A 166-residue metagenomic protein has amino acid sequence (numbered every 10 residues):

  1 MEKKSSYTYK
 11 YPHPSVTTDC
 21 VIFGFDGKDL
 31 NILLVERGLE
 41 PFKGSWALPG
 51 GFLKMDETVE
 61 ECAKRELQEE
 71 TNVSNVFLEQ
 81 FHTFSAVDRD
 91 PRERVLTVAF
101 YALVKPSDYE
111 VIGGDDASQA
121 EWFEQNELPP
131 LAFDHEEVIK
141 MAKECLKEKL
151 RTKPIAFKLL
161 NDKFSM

Functional and structural regions predicted by a protein language model:
E2-A47, E60: N-terminal strand-loop-strand
S15, E60, N75, E93-T97 (+1 more regions): Short connector loops at helix/strand junctions that flank enzyme active sites, especially segments positioning acidic
I32, E36-L39, K43, G50 (+3 more regions): Short, His- and charge-rich active-site/binding loops that engage polyanionic ligands
L48-Q80, F100: The catalytic Nudix box helix
E79-V87: Short acidic (Asp/Glu) patches
V87-E110, A142-K143: Active-site-adjacent beta-strand/loop module that shapes the phosphate/pyrophosphate-binding cleft
E110-C145, D162: NUDIX/MutT-family hydrolases
K143-S165: Positively charged, polyanion-binding regions of nucleic-acid-associated proteins
